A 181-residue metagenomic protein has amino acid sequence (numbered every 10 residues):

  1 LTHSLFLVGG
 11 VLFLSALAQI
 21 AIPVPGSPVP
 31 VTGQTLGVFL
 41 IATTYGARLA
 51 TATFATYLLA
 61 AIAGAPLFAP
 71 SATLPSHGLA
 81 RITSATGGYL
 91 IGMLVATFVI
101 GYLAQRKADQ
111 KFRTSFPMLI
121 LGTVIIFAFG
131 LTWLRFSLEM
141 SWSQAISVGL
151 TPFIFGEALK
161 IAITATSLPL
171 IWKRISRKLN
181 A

Functional and structural regions predicted by a protein language model:
L1-T53: Hydrophobic transmembrane alpha-helices
S4-V8, L36-L40, A50-T56, T86-I91 (+3 more regions): Hydrophobic alpha-helical transmembrane segments
V11-L14, Y57-A61, T97, T123: Residue-level recognition of pore/gate-forming positions within transmembrane alpha-helices of multi-pass
L14, A18, A42, A61 (+4 more regions): Structural signal for membrane-spanning alpha-helices in multi-pass inner-membrane proteins, emphasizing helix cores
Q19-P30, L58-A96: Interfacial aromatic-anchored transmembrane helix boundaries in multi-pass membrane proteins
S27, R106-A181: Membrane-embedded alpha-helical hairpins and interfacial helices in multi-pass inner-membrane proteins
V38, A42, A96-Q105, L168-W172: Hydrophobic transmembrane alpha-helices
A63, A85-L94, F98, Y102 (+2 more regions): Mid-bilayer segments of alpha-helical transmembrane spans in multi-pass integral membrane proteins that mediate
